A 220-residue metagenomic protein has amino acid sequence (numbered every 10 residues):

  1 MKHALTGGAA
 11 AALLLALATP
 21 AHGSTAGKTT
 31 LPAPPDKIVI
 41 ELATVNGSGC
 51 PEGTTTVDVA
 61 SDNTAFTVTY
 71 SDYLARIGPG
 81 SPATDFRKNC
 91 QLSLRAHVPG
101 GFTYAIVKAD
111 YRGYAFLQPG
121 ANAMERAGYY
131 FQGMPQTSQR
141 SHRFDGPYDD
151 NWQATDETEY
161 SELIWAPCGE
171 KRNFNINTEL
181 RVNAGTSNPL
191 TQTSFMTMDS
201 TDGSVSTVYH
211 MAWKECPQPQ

Functional and structural regions predicted by a protein language model:
M1-G23: Secretory targeting and sorting signals
H3-L5, S24-P79: N-terminal leader/pro-regions and domain N-caps
N63, G78-R87, R95-A105, F116-Q118: Short, solvent-exposed beta-strand/turn "edge" segments of beta-rich domains on protein surfaces
T67-T69, D150-M196: Cysteine-clustered segments with highest specificity for TGF-beta superfamily mature ligands
D72-L74, L92, A96-G100, D110-P119 (+3 more regions): Beta-strand elements of well-folded, non-transmembrane domains
R95, S141, I176-T178: Long, contiguous binding/interaction regions
R112-W165: Short helix-loop boundary/capping segments
V182-Q220: Proprotein-processing/basic-patch segments
